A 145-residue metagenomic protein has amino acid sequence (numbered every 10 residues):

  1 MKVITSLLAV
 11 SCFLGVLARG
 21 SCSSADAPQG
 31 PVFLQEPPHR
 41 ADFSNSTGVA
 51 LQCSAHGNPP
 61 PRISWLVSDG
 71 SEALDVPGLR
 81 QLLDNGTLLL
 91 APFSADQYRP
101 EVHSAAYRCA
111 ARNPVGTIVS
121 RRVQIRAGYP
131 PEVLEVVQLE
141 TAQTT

Functional and structural regions predicted by a protein language model:
K2-T145: Immunoglobulin-superfamily
